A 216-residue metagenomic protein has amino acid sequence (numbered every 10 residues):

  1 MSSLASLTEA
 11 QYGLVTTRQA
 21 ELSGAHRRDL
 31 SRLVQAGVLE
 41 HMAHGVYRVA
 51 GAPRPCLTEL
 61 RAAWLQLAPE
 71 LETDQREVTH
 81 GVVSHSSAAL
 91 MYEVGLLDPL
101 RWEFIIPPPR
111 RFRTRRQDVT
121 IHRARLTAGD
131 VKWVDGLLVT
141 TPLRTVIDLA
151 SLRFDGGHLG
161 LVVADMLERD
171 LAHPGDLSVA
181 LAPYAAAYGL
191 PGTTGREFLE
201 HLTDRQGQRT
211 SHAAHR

Functional and structural regions predicted by a protein language model:
M1-D148, L152-R216: Short gly/ser-rich loop at a beta-strand->alpha-helix junction or flexible surface loop bordering the NTP-binding
